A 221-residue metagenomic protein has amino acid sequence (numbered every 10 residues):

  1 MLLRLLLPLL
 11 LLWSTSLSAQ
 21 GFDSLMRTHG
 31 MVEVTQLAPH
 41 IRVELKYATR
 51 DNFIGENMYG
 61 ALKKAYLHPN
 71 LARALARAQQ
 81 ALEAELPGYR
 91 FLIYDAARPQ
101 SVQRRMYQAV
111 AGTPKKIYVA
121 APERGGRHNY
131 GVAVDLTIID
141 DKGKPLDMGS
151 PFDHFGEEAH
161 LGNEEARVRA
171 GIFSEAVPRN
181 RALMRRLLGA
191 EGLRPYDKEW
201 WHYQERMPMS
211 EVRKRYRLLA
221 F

Functional and structural regions predicted by a protein language model:
M1-P8: Sec-dependent signal peptide recognition, specifically the positively charged N-region followed immediately by
S14-S16: N-terminal signal peptide c-region/cleavage motif recognized by signal peptidases
S18-A96, M106, G112-K198, R206-F221: Extracytoplasmic cell-surface/polysaccharide-interacting catalytic and binding patches
P99: Segments that shape or occlude catalytic/ligand-binding pockets
V102: Short, well-ordered surface patches within globular domains
Y203: Conserved metal-phosphate-binding beta-hairpin within the catalytic cores of diverse ATP-dependent phosphoryl-transfer
